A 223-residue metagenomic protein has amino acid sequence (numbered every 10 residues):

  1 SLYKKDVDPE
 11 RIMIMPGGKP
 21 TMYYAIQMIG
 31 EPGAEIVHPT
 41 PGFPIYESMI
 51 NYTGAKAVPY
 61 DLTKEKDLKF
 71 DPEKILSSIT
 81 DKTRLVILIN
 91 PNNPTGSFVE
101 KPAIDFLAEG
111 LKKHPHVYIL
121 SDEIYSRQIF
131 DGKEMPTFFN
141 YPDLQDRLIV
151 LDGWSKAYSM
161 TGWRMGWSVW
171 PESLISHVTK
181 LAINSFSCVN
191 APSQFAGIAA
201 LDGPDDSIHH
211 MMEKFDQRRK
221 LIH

Functional and structural regions predicted by a protein language model:
S1-E35: Phosphate-binding glycine-rich loop
P16-P20, Y24-Q27, V37-A55: Substrate-binding/gating loop at the entrance of the active-site cleft, primarily in PLP-dependent aminotransferase-like
A34, A55, L111-Y118, L144-D146: A short helix->loop->beta-strand "cap" motif at the edges of active sites that frequently abuts
P41, E123-Y125, G153-W154: Short strand-turn motif at the edge of the Rossmann-like AdoMet-binding core
V58, K64-G132: Active-site phosphate-binding strand-loop segment of PLP-dependent enzymes
P72, S121, A182, M212 (+1 more regions): Short amphipathic alpha-helical/adjacent loop interface patches that line ligand and macromolecule-binding sites
Y141-D216: Conserved core segment of the aminotransferase class I/II
